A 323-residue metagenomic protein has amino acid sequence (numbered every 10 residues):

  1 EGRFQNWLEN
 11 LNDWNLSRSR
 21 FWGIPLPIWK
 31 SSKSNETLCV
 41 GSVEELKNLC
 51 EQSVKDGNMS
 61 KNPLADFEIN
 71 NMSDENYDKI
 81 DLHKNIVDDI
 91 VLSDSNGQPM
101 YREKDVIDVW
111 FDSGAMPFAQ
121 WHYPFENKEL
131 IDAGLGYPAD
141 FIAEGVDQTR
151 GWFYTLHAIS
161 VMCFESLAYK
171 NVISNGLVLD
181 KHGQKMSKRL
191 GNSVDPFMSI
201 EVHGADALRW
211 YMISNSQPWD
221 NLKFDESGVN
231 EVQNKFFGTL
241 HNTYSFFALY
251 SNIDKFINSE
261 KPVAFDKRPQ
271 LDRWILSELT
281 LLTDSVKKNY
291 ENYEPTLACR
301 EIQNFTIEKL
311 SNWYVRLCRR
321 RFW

Functional and structural regions predicted by a protein language model:
E1-I253, I275-C318, F322-W323: Structured secondary-structure scaffolds
L249-V263: Intrinsic disorder at enzyme termini
N258-E260, R268, L310: Short amphipathic helix-turn modules centered on a small-residue break
